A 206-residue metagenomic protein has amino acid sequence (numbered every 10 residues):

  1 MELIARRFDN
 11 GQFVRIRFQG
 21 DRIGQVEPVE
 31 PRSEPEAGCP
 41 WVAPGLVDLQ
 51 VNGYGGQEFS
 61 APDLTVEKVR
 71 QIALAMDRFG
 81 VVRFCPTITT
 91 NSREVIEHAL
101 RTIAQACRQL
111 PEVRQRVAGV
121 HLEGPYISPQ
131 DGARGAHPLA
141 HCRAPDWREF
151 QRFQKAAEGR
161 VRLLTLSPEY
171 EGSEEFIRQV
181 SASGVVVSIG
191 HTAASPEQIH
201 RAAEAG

Functional and structural regions predicted by a protein language model:
M1-P31: N-terminal metal-binding scaffold of metallo-dependent hydrolase/deaminase domains
E2-I4, V29-D63, V69-R70, L74: Replace "His-x-His-based motif
D21, C39, Q50, M76 (+2 more regions): Divalent metal-coordination and catalytic microenvironments
E30-P40, A99-R114, H200-E204: Short amphipathic alpha-helices and their capping/turn segments at secondary-structure boundaries
V42-F59, E123-A136, E171-F176: N-terminal small/glycine-rich loop or linker at the start of catalytic domains across soluble metabolic enzymes
N52, Q57, E67, L74-C85 (+2 more regions): Active-site gating loops and adjacent loop-to-helix segments of metal-dependent hydrolytic enzymes
N52-G55, R70-A99, R116-S128, A157-E169 (+1 more regions): Divalent metal-dependent hydrolysis catalytic cores, especially in the metallo-beta-lactamase
A106, C142-G206: Histidine/acidic residue-rich metal-binding segments in metalloenzymes
